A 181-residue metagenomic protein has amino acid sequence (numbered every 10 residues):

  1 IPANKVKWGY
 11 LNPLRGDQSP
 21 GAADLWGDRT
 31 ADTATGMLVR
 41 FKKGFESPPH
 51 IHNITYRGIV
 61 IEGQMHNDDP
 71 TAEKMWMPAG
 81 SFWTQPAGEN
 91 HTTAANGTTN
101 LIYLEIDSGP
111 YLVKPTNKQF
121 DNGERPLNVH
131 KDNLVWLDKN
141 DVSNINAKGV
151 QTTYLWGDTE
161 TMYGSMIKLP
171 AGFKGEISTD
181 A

Functional and structural regions predicted by a protein language model:
I1-T33, L112-Y163: A short, N-terminal "cap"/entry segment at the start of jelly-roll beta-barrel domains of the cupin/DSBH fold
A3-K5, D69, P86-A87, P110-Y111 (+1 more regions): A beta-strand edge to alpha-helix "cap/lid" segment located at domain peripheries
D28-T30, D68-N90, T159: Short acidic-glycine-tyrosine-enriched beta hairpin
K42-F45, H52-T71, P170-A181: Glycine- and acidic-residue-biased ligand/ion/polar-headgroup-sensing regions
A87-P110: Ligand-binding loop in jelly-roll beta-barrel domains
Q151-A181: Acidic/His-leaning functional-site neighborhoods
